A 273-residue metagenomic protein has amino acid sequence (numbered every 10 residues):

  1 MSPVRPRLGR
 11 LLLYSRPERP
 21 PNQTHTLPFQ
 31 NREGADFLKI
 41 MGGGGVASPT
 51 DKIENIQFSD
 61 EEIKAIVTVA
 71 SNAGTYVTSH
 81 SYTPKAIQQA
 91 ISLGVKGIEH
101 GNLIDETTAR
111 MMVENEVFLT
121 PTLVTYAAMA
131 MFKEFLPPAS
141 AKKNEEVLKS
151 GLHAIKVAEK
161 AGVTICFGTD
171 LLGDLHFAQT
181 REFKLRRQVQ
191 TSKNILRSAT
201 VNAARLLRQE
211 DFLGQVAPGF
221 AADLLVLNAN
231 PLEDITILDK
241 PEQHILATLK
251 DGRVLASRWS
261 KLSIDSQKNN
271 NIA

Functional and structural regions predicted by a protein language model:
M1-S71, T108-R110, N115-A128, F132-E134: Divalent-metal coordination cores built from histidine and acidic residues
L38-I40, V77-S79, I98-E99, L119-P121 (+1 more regions): Hydrophobic faces of well-ordered beta-strands that scaffold small-molecule active sites in alpha/beta enzyme cores
G43, Y82-P84, L103, V124-Y126 (+1 more regions): Active-site beta-loop-alpha junctions enriched in small/polar residues
S59-A70, T78-I91: N-terminal active-site wall of soluble small-molecule enzyme domains
N72, P137-A139, V147-P231, A247: His/Asp/Glu-enriched, well-ordered alpha-helical/loop segment that forms or immediately abuts the divalent-metal
S92-G97, V113-L119, L136-A139, G162-T164 (+1 more regions): Glycine-enriched alpha-helix->loop->beta-strand junction motifs that scaffold or abut catalytic
